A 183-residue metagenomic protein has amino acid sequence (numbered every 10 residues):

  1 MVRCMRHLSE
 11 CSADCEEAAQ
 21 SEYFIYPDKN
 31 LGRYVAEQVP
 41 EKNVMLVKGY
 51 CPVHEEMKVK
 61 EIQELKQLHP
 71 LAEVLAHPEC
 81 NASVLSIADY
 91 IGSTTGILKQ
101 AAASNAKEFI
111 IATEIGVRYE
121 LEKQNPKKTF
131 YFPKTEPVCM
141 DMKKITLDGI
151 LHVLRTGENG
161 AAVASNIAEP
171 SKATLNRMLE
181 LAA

Functional and structural regions predicted by a protein language model:
M1-A183: The feature marks the mature, well-folded catalytic cores of soluble enzymes
